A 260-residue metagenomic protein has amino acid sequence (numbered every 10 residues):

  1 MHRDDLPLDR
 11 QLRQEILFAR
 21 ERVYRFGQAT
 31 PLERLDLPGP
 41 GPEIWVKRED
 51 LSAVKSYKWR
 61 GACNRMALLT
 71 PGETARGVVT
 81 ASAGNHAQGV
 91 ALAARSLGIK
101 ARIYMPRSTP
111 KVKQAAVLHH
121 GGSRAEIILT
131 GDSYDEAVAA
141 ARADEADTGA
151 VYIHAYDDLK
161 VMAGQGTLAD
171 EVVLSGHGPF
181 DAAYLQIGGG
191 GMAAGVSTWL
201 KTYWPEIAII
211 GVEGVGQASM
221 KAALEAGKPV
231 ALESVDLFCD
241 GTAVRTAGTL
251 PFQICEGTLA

Functional and structural regions predicted by a protein language model:
M1-A260: PLP-dependent amino-acid enzyme catalytic core
